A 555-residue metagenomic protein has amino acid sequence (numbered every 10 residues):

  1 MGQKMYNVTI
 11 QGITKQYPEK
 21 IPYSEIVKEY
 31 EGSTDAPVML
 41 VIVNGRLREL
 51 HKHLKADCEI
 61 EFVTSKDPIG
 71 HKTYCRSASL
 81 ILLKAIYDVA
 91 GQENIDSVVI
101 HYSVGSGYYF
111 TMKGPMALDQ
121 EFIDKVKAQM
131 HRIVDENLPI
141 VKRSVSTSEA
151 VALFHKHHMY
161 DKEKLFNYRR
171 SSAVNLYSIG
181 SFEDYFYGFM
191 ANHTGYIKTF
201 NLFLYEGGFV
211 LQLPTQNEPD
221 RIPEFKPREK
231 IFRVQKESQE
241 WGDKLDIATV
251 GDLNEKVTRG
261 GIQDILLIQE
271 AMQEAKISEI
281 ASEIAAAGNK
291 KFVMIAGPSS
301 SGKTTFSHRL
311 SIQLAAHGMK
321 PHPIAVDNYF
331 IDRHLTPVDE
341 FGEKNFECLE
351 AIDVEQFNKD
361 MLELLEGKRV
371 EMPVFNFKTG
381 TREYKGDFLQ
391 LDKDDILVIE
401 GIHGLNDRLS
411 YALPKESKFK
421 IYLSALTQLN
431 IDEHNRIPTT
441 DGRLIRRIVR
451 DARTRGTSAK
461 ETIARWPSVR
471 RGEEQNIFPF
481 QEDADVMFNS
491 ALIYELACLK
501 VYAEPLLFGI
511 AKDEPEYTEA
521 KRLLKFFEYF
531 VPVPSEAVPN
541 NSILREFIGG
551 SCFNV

Functional and structural regions predicted by a protein language model:
K52-K55, E59-T73, A85, V89 (+4 more regions): Auxiliary tRNA-acceptor-end handling modules of aminoacyl-tRNA synthetases
G288, Y411-V555: Conserved NTP phosphate-binding and transfer environment spanning the P-loop NTPase/kinase superfamily
V293-I295: Hydrophobic anchor at the beta1->P-loop junction of P-loop NTPases
K303: Conserved lysine of the Walker
F306, L310: Hydrophobic positions on the alpha1 helix immediately C-terminal to the Walker A/P-loop
I312-H322: Post-Walker A helix-loop "phosphate-sensing" segment adjacent to the P-loop in P-loop NTPases
I324, I331, L335-F377: Conserved nucleotide-sensing/catalytic segment adjacent to the nucleotide-binding pocket in NTP-handling enzymes
F357-E416, W466-F480: Glycine-rich phosphate-binding loop used to anchor ATP phosphates in small-molecule kinases, encompassing both
